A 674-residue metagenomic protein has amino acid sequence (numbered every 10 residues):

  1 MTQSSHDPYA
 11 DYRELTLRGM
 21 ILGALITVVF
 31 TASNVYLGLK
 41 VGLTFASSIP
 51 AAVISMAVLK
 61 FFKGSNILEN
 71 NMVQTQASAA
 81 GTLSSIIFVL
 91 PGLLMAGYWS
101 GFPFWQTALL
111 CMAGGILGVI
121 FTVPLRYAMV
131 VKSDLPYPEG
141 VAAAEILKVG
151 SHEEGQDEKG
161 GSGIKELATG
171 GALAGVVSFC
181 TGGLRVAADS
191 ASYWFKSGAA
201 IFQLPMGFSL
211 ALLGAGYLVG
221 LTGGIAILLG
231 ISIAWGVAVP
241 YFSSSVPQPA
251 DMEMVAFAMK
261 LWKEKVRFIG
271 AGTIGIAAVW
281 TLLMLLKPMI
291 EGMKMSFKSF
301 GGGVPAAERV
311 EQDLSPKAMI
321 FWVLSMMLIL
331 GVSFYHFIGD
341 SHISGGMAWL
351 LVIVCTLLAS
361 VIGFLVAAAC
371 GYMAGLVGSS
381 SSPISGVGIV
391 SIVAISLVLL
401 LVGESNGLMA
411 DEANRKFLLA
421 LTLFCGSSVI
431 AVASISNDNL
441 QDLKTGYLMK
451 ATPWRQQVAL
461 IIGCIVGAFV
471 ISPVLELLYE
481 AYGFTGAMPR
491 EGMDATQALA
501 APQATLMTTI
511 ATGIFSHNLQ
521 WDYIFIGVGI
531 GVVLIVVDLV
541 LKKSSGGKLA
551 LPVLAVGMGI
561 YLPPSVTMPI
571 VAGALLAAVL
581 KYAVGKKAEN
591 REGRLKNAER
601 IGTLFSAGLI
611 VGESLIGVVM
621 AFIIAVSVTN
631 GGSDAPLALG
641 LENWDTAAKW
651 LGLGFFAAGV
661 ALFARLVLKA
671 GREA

Functional and structural regions predicted by a protein language model:
M1-A674: Alpha-helical multipass membrane-protein architecture
